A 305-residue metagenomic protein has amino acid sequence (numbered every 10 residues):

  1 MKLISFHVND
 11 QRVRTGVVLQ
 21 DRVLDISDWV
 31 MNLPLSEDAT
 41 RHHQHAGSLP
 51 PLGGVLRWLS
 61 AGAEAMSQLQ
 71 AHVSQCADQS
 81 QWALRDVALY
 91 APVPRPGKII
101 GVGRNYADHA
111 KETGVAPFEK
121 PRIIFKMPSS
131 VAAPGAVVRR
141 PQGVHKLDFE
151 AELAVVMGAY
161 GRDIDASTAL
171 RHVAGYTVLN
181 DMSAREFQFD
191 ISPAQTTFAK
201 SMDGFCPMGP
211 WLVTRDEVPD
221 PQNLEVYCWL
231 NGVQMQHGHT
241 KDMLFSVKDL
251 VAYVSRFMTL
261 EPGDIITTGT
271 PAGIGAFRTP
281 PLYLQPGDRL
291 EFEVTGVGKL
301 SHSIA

Functional and structural regions predicted by a protein language model:
M1-P121, E291: N-terminal non-catalytic cap/leader segment that marks the start of a structured domain
I4, L89-A91, K111-G114, V138-L147 (+4 more regions): A generic local secondary-structure boundary/capping motif
H7, R104, K126-P128, G135 (+5 more regions): Short, structured patches in soluble enzyme cores that scaffold and shape functional sites
N9, H72, D86, H109 (+2 more regions): Catalytic-pocket segment enriched in acidic/His residues
V18, P117-P134, F149, Q285-G296: Structural signature of FAD isoalloxazine-binding scaffolds in flavoprotein oxidoreductases
P94, G101, A133, D148-E150 (+2 more regions): Residue-level recognition of short, solvent-exposed, well-ordered loop/turn junctions that link secondary-structure
M157, D165-L179, R185: RNA pseudouridine synthases
